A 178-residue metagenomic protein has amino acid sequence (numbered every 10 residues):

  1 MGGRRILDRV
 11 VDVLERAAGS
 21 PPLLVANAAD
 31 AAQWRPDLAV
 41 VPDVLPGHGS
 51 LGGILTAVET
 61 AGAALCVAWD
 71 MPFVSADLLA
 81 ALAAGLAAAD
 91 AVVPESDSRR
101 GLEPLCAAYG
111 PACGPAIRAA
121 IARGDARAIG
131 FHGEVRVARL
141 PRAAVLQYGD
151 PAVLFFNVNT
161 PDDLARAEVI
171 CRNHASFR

Functional and structural regions predicted by a protein language model:
M1-D125, G133-L154, V169-R172: Nucleotide and nucleotide-moiety/phosphate-recognizing core
H132, T160: A residue-level signal for conserved active-site and pocket-lining positions in enzyme catalytic cores
F156-V158: Conserved anion/nucleotide-ligand pocket segment
P161-R178: SAM-dependent methyltransferases
